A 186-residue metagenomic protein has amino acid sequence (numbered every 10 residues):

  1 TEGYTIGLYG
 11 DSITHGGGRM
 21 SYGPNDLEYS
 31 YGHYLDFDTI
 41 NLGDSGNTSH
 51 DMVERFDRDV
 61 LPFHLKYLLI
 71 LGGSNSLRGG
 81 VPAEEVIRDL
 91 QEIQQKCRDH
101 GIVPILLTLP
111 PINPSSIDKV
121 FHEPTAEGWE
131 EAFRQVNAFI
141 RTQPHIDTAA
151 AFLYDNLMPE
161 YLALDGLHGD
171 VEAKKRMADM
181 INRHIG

Functional and structural regions predicted by a protein language model:
T1-S45, H50, R55-H64: Serine-esterase "nucleophile elbow" of acetyl-processing enzymes
S12-T14, N41-N47, L69-R78, Q91 (+2 more regions): Cell-envelope and extracellular/periplasmic
G18-N25, H50-R88, P110-S115: Oxyanion-hole/transition-state-stabilizing segment in secreted/luminal serine hydrolases and related acyltransferases
M52, P144, Y161-G186: Histidine-centered active-site loop/cap adjacent to the catalytic His in serine esterases/O-acetyl transfer systems
F56, L90-Q94, N137: Generic structural signal for well-ordered alpha-helices, preferentially at hydrophobic/aromatic core positions
V86, L90, F133, K174: Aromatic/hydrophobic pocket-lining residues that form the small-molecule binding cavity in soluble enzyme cores
H100-V103: A short helix->loop->beta-strand "cap" motif at the edges of active sites that frequently abuts
P114-A150: Substrate-gating cap/lid alpha-helix
